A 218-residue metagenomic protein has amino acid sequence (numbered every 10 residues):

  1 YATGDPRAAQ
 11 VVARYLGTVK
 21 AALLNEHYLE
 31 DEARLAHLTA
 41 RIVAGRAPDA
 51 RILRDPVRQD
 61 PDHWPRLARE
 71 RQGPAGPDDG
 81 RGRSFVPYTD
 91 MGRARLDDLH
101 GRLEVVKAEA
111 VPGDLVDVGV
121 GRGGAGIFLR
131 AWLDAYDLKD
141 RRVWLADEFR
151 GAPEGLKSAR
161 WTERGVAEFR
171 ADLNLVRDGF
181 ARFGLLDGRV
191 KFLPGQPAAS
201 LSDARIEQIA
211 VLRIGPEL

Functional and structural regions predicted by a protein language model:
Y1-A2: Intrinsically disordered, low-structural-confidence terminal and linker regions
R7-L29, R41, P56-R93, E109-L218: S-adenosylmethionine/decaboxylated-SAM
V11, E30-A50: Long, contiguous juxta-domain segments that are non-catalytic but functionally important
I52-R54: Zn-dependent metallo-beta-lactamase
D97-A110: Conserved alpha-helix/loop element of class I SAM-dependent methyltransferases that forms part of the SAM/SAH-binding
